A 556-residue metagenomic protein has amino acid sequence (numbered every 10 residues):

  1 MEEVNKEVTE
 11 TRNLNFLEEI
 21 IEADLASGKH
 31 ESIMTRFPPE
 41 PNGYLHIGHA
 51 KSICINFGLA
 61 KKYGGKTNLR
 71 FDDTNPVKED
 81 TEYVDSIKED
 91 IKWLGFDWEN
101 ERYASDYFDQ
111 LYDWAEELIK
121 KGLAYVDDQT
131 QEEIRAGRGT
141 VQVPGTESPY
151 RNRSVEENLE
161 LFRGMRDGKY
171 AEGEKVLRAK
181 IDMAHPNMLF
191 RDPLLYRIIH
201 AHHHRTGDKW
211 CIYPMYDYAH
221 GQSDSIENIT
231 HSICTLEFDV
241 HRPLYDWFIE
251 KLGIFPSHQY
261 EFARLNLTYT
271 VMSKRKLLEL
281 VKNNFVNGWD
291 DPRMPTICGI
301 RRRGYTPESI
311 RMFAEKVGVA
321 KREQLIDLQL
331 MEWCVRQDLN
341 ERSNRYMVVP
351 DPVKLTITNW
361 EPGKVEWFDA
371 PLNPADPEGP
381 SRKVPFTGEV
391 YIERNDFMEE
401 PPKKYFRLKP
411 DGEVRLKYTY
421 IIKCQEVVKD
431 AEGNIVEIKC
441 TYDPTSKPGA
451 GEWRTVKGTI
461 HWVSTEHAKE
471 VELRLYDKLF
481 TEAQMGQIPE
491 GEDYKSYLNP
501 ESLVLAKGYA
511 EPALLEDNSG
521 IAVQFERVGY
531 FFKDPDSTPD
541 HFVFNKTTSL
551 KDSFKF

Functional and structural regions predicted by a protein language model:
M1-R12: Basic/polar N-terminal segments that are highly enriched at the extreme N-terminus, encompassing both cleavable
E10-E22, A26-K88, H204-T235: N-terminal catalytic cores of NTP/NDP-binding nucleotidyl/phosphoryl-transfer enzymes
G28, N56, I87, L118 (+3 more regions): Residue-level signal for inorganic ion chemistry
P38-N42, R70-K78, N100-D109, E132 (+5 more regions): Conserved short loop/turn motifs at secondary-structure junctions
D73-N75, T81, Y103, E117-K276 (+3 more regions): Active-site cores that bind ATP or allylic diphosphates and position pyrophosphate for catalysis
Y83-D109, W114-A115, G122-Y125: A glycine-rich helix N-cap at a beta->alpha junction
P256-C334: Long, charged, mostly alpha-helical binding arms that flank functional sites
A314-F556: Substrate/cofactor-recognition hotspot
